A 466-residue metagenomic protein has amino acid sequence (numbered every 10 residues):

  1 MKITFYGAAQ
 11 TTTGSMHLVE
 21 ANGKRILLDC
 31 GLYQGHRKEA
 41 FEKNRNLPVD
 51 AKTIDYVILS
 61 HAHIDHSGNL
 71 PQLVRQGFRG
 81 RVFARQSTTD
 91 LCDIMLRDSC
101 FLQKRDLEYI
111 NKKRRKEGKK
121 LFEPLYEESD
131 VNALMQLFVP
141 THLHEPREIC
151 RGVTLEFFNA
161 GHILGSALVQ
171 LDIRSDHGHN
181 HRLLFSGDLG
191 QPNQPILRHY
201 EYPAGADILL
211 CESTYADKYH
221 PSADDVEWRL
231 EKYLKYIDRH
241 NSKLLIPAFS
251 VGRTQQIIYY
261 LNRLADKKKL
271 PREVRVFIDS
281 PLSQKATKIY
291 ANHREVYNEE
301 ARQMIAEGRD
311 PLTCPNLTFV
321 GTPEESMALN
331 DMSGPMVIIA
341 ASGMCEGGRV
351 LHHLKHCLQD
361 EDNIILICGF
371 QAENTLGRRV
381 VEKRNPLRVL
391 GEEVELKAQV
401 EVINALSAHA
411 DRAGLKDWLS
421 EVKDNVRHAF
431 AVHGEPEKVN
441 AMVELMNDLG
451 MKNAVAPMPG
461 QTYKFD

Functional and structural regions predicted by a protein language model:
M1-K52, A133-R198, E324-D331, V337 (+3 more regions): Core dinuclear metal-dependent hydrolase active-site scaffold
A9-T11, A21-G80, A84-Q136, L189-H199 (+4 more regions): Pre-active-site segment of Zn-dependent metallo-hydrolases
L28-C30, I54-H63, L70, V82-R85 (+10 more regions): Active-site neighborhood of phospho(di)ester-bond hydrolases with catalytic His/Asp-centered motifs
C30-Q34, D55, N180-S186, P192 (+5 more regions): Acidic/glycine-enriched edge-of-secondary-structure segments
S99-I163, R294-S333: Metallo-beta-lactamase
L168, G190-I278, I364-G369, L387-N453: Cap/insert and terminal regions of metallo-dependent hydrolase folds
E231-N374: Hard-cation-handling environments
A291-P335, R384-N425, E444: C-terminal helical cap/extension that packs against the catalytic core of soluble nucleotide-cofactor enzymes
